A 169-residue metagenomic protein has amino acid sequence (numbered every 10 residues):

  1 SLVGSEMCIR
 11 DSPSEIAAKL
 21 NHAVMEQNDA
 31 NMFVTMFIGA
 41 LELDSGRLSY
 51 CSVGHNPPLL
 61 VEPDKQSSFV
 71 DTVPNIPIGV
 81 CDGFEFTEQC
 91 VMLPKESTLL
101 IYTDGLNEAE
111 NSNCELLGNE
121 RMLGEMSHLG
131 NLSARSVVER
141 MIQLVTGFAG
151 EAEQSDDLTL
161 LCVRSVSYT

Functional and structural regions predicted by a protein language model:
S1-E6: Positively charged, low-complexity/disordered segments
M7-T169: Conserved subregion of the PPM/PP2C metallophosphatase catalytic domain
